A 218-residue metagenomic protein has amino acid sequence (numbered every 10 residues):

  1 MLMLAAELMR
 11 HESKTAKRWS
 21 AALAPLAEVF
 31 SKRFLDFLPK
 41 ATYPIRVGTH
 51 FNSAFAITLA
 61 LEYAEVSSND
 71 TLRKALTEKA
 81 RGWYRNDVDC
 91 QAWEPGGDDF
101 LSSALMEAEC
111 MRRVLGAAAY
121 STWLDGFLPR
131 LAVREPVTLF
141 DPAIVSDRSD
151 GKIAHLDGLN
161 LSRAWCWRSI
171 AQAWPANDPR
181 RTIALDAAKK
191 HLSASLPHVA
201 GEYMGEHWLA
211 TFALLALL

Functional and structural regions predicted by a protein language model:
L2-E135: Eukaryote-skewed repeat-based solenoidal scaffolds used as protein-protein interaction platforms, primarily
H11, V114-E135, L139-L218: Terminal, non-catalytic domain-edge segments
